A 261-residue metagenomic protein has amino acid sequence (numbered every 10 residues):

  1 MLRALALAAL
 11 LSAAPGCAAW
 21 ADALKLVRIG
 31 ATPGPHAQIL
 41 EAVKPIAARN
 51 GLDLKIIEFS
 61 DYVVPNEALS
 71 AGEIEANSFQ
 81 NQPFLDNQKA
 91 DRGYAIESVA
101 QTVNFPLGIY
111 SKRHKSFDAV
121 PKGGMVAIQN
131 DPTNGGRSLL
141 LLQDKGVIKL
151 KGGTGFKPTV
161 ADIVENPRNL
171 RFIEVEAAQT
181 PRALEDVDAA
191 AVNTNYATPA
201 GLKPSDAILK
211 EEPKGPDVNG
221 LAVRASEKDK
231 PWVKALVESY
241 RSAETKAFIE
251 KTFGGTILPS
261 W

Functional and structural regions predicted by a protein language model:
A18-R28, A47-A48, F117-G123: Immediate post-signal peptide segment of exported/extracytoplasmic ligand-binding proteins
A23-G34, L52-E58, M125-V126: Short, well-ordered beta-strand elements
I56-E67, T154-R182: Short helix-initiation/N-cap motifs at beta->coil->alpha
Y62-G93, G108-Y110, K115, G135-S138 (+1 more regions): Pocket-flanking alpha-helical
N87-V99, H114, D186, A191 (+1 more regions): Ligand-binding "clamshell"
V99-K149, K246: A conserved helix-loop-strand patch within extracytoplasmic ligand-binding domains of the periplasmic binding
Q101-Y110, T198-A243, T256-W261: Periplasmic-binding protein-like
G136-Q143, Y240-S260: Periplasmic-binding protein-like
